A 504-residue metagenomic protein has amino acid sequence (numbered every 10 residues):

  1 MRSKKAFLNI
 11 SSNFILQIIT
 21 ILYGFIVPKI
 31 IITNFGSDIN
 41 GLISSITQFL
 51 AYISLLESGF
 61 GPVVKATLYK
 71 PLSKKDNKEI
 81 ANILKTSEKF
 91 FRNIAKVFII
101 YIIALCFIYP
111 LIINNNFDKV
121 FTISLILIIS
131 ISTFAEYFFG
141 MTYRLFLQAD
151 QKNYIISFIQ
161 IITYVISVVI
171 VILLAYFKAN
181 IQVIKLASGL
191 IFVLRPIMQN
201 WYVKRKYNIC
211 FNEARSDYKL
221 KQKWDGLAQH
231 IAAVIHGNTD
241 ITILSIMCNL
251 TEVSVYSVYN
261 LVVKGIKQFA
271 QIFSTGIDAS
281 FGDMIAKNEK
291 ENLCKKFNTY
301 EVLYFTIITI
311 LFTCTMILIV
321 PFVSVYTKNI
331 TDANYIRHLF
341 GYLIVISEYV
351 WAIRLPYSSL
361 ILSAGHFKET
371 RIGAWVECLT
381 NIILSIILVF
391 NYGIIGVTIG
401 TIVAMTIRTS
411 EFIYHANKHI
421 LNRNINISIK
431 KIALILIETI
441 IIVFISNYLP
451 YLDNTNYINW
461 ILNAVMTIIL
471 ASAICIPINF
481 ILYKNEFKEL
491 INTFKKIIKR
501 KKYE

Functional and structural regions predicted by a protein language model:
M1-A6, I181-Q182, I197-N238, T242 (+5 more regions): Interhelical loop/hinge segments that connect adjacent transmembrane helices in multipass membrane
M1-G24, K78-K89, V120-T122, Q199 (+4 more regions): N-terminal membrane topogenesis motif
K4-K70, I99-I103, I128, S167-V168 (+2 more regions): Signature of the first transmembrane helix
I31-Y52, I83, T122, I181 (+6 more regions): Interfacial/gating helices of multi-pass transporter permease domains
S58-K74, Q148-A149, V263-E301, Y357-S363: Helix-loop junctions and terminal segments of transmembrane helices in multi-pass membrane transport/translocation
F91-N238: Hydrophobic transmembrane helix module of multi-pass membrane transport proteins
Y109-I129, I317-E348: Interfacial segments at transmembrane-helix termini and the short loops linking adjacent helices
S446-E504: Membrane-proximal transmembrane or re-entrant/amphipathic helices at the cytosolic face
